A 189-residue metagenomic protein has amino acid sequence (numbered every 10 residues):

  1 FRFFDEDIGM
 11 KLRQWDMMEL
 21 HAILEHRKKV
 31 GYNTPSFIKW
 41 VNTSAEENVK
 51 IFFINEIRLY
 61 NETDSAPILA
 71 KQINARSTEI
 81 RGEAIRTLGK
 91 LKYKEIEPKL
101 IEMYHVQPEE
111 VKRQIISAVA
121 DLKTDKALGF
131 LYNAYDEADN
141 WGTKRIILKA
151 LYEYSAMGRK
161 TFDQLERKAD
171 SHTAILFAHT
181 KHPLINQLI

Functional and structural regions predicted by a protein language model:
F1-K11, V30-N42, E62-N74, Y93-H105 (+4 more regions): Amphipathic alpha-helical scaffolding segments comprising HEAT/armadillo-like alpha-solenoid repeats
R13-M18, E46-N48, T63, T78-E79 (+5 more regions): Alpha-helix N-cap/helix-start positions at coil->helix boundaries
D16, R27-G31, I57, N61 (+7 more regions): Alpha-solenoid repeat junctions
M17-H21, P35, K50-I51, N55 (+8 more regions): Alpha-solenoid HEAT/ARM repeat scaffold
W40-V41, V119, F177: Leucine-/aliphatic-rich long alpha-helical segments
R58, P67, K71-K90, E102 (+1 more regions): A domain-scale signal for long, ordered structural cores in large, multidomain proteins
N140-I147, R159-K160, S171-H179: Boundary/linker segments of alpha-helical solenoid repeat arrays
